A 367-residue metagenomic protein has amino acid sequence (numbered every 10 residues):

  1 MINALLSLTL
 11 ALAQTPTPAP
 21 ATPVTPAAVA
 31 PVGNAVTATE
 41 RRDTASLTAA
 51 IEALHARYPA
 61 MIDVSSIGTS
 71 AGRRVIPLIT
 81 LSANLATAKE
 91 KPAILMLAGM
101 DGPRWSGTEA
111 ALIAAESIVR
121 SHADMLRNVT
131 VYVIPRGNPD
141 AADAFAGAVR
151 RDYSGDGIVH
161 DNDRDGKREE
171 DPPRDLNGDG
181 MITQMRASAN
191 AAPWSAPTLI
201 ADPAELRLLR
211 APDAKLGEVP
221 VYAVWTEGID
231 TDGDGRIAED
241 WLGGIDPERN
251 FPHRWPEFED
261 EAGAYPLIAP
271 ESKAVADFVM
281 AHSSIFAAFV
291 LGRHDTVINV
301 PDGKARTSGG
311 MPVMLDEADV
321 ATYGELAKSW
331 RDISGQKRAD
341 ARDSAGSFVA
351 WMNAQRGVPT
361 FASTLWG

Functional and structural regions predicted by a protein language model:
M1-Q14: Sec-dependent N-terminal signal peptides
L5-S7, P18-I76: Short glycine- and acidic-rich boundary segments immediately preceding or forming the N-terminal edge of structured
P23-P26, T130-E259, R306-T307, V349-Q355 (+1 more regions): Surface-exposed loop and adjacent secondary-structure segments within mature catalytic domains
S46-A53, S106-I113, S117, D246 (+4 more regions): Extracytoplasmic/secreted proteins, especially bacterial periplasmic and envelope-associated proteins
R74, L85-A93: Proline/glycine-enriched tight loop/beta-turn segments at coil->beta junctions that connect or precede beta-strands
V75, Y132-I134, D140, D240-G367: Metallocarboxypeptidase
K89-P92, S106-E109, D143-V149, F258-E259 (+2 more regions): Short, solvent-exposed loop/turn and secondary-structure capping segments
G107-G147: Short helix-loop-beta-strand segments that form the rim/entrance of peptidase-like active sites
